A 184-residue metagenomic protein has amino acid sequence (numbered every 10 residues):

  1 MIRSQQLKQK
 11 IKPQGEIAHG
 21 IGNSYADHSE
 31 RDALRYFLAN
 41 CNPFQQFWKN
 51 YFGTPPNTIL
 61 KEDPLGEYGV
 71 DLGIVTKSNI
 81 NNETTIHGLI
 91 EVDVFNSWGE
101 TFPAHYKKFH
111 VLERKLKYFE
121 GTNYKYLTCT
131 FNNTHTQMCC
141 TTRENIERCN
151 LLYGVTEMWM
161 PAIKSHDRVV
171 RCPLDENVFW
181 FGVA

Functional and structural regions predicted by a protein language model:
M1-G66: Acidic-basic catalytic patches of nuclease active cores, encompassing PD-(D/E)XK and other metal-cofactor nuclease
M1-Y25, S78-T85, N123, F131-A184: Non-catalytic C-terminal interaction segments of nucleic acid-processing enzymes
L38-P56, Y118-L127, E147-T156: Structural alpha-beta junctions
P64, D93-S97, N133: An acidic- and aromatic-residue-enriched active-site/binding cleft used to recognize and process polar
Y68-V70: Short beta-strand or tight-loop elements that sit immediately N-terminal to catalytic metal-binding acidic residues
L72-E100: Conserved catalytic cores of phosphodiester-cleaving nucleases, focusing on short active-site segments
L89, E113-N132: Aromatic- and glycine-enriched beta-alpha-beta binding-site module
F95-T122: Mg2+/Mn2+-dependent nuclease catalytic core
